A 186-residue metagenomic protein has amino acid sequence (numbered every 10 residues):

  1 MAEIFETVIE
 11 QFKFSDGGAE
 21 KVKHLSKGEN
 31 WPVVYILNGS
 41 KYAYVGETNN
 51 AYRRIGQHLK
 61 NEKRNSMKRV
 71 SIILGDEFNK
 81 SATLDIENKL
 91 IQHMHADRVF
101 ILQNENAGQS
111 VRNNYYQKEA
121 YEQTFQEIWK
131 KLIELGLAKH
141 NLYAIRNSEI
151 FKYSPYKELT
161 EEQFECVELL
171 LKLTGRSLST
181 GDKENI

Functional and structural regions predicted by a protein language model:
M1-R53, S81: GIY-YIG nuclease catalytic motif and its immediate N-terminal context
K23, Y52, G56, E87 (+4 more regions): Generic detector of well-ordered alpha-helical segments enriched in charged/polar residues, highlighting helical
N30, L74-D76, K80, I128-I133 (+1 more regions): Charge-rich alpha-helical segments
A43, L74-A82, F151-E158: Conserved aromatic-histidine-acidic binding/catalytic patches
T48-R98: Conserved short loop/helix modules at catalytic or binding sites in compact beta-alpha or helix-hairpin-helix contexts
A96-I186: ATP-dependent helicase/translocase motor core
